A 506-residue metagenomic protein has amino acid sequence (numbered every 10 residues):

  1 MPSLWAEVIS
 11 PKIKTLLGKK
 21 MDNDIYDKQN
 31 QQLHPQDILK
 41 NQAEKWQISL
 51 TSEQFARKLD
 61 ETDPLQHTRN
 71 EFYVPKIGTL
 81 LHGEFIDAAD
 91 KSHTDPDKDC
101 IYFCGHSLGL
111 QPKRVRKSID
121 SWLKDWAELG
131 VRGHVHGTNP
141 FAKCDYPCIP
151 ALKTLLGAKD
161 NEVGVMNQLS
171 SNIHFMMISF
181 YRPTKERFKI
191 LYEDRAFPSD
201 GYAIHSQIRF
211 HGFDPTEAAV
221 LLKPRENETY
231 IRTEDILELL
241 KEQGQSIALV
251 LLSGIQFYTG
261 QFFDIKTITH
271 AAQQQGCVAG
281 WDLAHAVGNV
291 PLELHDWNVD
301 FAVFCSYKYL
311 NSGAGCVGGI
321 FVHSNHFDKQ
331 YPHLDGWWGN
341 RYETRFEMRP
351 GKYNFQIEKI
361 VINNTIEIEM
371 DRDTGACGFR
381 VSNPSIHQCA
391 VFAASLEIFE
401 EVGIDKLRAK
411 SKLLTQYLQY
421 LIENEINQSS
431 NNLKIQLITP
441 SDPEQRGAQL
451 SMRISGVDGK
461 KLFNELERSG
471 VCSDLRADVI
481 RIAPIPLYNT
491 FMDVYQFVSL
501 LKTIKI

Functional and structural regions predicted by a protein language model:
P2-I506: Pyridoxal 5′-phosphate
